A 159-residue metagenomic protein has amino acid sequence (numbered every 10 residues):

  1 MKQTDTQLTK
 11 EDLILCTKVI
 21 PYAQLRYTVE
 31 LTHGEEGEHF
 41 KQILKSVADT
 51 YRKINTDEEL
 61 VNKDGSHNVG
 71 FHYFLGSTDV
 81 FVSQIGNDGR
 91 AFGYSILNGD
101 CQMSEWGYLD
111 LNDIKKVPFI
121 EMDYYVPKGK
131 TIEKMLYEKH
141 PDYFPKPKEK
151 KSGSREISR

Functional and structural regions predicted by a protein language model:
M1-L75: N-terminal domain-onset segments
F81-P145: An exposed acidic His-Trp-rich patch
E149-K150: Acidic, proline-/serine-/threonine-rich low-complexity intrinsically disordered repeat tracts
S154-R159: Non-Sec secretion/translocation targeting segments of pathogen effectors
